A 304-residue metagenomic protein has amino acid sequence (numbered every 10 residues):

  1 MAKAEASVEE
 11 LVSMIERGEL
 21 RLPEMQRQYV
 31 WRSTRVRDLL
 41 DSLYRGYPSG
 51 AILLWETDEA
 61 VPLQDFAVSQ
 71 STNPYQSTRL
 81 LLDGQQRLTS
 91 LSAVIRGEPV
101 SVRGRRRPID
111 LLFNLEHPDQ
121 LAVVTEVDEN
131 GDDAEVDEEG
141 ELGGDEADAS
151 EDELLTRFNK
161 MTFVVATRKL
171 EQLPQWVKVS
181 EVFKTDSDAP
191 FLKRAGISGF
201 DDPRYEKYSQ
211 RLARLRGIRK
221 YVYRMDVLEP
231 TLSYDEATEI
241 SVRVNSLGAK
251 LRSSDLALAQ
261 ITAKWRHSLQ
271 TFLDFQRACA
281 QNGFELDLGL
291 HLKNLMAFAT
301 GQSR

Functional and structural regions predicted by a protein language model:
A2-T300: Basic- and aromatic-enriched surface patches that contact anionic nucleotides/nucleic acids
